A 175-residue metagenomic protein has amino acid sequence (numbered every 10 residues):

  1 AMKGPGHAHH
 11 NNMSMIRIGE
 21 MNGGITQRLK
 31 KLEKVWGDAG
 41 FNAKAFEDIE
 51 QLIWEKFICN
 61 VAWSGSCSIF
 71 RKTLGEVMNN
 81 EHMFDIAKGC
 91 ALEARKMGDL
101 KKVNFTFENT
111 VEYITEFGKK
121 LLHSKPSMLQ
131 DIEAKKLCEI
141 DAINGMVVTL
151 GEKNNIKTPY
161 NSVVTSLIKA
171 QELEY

Functional and structural regions predicted by a protein language model:
A1-L52, K56, A62: Rossmann-fold dinucleotide-binding core
M2-K3, L32, W36, V61-S68 (+2 more regions): Membrane-targeting and insertion segments and their boundary/processing signals
H7-E20, F70-V77, S124-A134: Helix-loop-beta segment of a Rossmann-like dinucleotide-binding subdomain
G37, E76, I86-Y175: NAD(P)-dependent Rossmann-like dehydrogenase/reductase catalytic/cofactor-binding core
E50-M78, H82-R95, L122-H123: Active-site-proximal catalytic alpha-helix in oxidoreductases
